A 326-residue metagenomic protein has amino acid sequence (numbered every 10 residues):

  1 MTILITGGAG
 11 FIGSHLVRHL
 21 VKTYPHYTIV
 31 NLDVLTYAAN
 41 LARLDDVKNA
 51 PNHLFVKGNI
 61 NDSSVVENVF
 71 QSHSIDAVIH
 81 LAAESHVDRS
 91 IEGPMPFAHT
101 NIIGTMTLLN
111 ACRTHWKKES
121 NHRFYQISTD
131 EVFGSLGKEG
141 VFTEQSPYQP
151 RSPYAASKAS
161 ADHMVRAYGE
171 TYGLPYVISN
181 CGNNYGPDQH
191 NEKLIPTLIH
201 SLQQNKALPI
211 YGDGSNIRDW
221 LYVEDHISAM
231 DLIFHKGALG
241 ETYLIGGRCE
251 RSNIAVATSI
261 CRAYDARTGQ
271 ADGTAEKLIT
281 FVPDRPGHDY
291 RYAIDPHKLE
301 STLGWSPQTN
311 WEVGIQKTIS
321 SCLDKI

Functional and structural regions predicted by a protein language model:
M1-N184, E224, N253, W305 (+1 more regions): N-terminal Rossmann-like NAD(P)+-binding domain of SDR-like oxidoreductases, especially those catalyzing
I3, G58, A77, P196-I326: C-terminal substrate-binding subdomain of Rossmann-fold SDR/epimerase-dehydratase oxidoreductases
L16, G137, Q189, L194 (+2 more regions): Acidic donor-diphosphate engagement hotspot in glycosyltransferases and nucleotidyltransferases that stabilizes
L35, N183-G186, N216-I217, R285-P286: Short histidine/acidic/glycine/proline-rich micro-motifs that form metal- and phosphate-coordinating active-site loops
T36, H190, L194, S252: Short acidic-hydrophobic sequence patches enriched in Asp/Glu that either
V47, G140, N191-I199: A glycine/serine/threonine-rich, flexible loop-to-helix segment that serves as the NAD(P) cofactor-binding "lid"
W116-K117, Y125, G134-K138, G173 (+3 more regions): Proline-centered turn/helix-capping motifs that create local helix->coil transitions or kinks
T171-P175, N191-E192, K236: Short coil/turn segments at alpha/beta junctions that flank glycine-rich nucleotide-binding fingerprints
